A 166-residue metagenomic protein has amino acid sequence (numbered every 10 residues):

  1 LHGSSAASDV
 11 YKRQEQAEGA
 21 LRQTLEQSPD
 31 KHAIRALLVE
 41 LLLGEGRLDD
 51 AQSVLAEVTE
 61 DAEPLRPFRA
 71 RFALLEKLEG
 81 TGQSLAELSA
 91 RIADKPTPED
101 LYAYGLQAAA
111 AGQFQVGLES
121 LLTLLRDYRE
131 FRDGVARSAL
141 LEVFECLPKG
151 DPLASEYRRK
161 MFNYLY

Functional and structural regions predicted by a protein language model:
L1-A7, Y11: Single conserved hydrophobic/aromatic residue that forms the stacking wall/gate of nucleotide- or nucleobase-binding
P29, E60-E63, K95-P96, R129-F131: Short coil turns that delineate tetratricopeptide repeat
I34, L65-F68, D100: TPR alpha-solenoid repeat register
